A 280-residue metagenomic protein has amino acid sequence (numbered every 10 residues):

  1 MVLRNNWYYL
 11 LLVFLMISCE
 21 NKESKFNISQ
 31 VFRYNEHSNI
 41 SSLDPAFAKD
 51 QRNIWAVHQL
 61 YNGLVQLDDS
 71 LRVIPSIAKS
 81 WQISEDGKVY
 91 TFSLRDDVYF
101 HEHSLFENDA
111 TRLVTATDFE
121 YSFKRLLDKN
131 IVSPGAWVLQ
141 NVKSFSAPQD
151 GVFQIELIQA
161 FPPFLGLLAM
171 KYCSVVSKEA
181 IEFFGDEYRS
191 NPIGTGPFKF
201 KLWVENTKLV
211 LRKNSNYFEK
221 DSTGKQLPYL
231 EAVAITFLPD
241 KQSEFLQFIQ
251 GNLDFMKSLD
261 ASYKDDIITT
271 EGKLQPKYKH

Functional and structural regions predicted by a protein language model:
M16-S18: C-terminal motif of bacterial Sec signal peptides marking the signal peptidase cleavage site
E20-E23: Bacterial signal peptide processing site
I28-S41, K79, V89-S93, F119-S122 (+5 more regions): Short, well-ordered beta-strand elements
N35-E85, K124, I131, I193: N-terminal lobe/hinge region of extracytoplasmic solute-binding protein
K79-I131, Q154, E244-Q247: Aromatic- and charge-enriched surface segment that lines or borders ligand/interaction sites
Q82, D118, I131-E179, K199-V204: Surface-exposed binding/hinge segments that line and control ligand-binding clefts or catalytic entry sites
A160-F161, G166-P228, A232-A234, Q242-S243: Gly/Pro-rich hinge or "lid" segments in bacterial periplasmic/extracellular proteins
K201-R212, T236-H280: Extracellular/periplasmic solute-recognition and catalytic clefts
